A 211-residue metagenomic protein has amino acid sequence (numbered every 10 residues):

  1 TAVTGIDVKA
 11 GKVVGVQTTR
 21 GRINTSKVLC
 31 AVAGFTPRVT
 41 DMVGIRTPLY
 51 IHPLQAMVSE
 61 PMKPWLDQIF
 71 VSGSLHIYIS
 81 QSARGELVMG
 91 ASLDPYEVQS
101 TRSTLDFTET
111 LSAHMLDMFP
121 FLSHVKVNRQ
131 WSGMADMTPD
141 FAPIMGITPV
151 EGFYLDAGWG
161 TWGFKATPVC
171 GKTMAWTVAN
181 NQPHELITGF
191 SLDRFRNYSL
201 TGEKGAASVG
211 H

Functional and structural regions predicted by a protein language model:
T1-V3: A conserved beta-strand/loop element that lines the FAD pocket in flavoprotein oxidoreductases
G5-D7, G11-K12, R22-S26, V32-E151 (+1 more regions): Active-site substrate-recognition segment that forms the wall of the catalytic cavity or substrate channel
V13, C30, C170-M174: Conserved short hydrophobic patches within well-ordered secondary structure
G15-T18: SH3/SH3-like beta-barrel fold
A31-V32, D156: Small/polar loops that bind or transfer phosphate-bearing groups
S74, L116-H211: C-terminal catalytic lobe of FAD-dependent flavoproteins
